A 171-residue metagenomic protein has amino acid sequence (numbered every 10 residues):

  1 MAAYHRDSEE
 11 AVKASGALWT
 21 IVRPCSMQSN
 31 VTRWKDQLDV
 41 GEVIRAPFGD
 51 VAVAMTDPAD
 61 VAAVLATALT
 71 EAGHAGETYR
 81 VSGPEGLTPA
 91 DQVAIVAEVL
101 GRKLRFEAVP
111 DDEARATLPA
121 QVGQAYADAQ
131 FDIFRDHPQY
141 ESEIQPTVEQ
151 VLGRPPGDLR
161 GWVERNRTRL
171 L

Functional and structural regions predicted by a protein language model:
M1-R105, V109, A116-Q121, Y126 (+2 more regions): Oxidoreductase cofactor-interface core, primarily capturing Rossmann-like NAD(P)-dependent enzymes
L100, D111-L171: A hydrophobic C-terminal alpha-helical subdomain
